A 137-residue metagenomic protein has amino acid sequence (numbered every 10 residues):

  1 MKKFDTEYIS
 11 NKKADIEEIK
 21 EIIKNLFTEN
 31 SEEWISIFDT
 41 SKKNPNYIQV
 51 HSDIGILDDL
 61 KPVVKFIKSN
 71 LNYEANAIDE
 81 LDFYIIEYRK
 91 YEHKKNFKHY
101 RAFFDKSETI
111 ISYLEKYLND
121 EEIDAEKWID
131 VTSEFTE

Functional and structural regions predicted by a protein language model:
M1-W34, S41-Y47, D59-E137: Acidic, proline/glycine-rich low-complexity IDRs
V50-S52: C-terminal accessory region of SF2 helicases/translocases
G55-I56: Short, charged/polar surface micro-motifs in flexible loops or helix N-caps
